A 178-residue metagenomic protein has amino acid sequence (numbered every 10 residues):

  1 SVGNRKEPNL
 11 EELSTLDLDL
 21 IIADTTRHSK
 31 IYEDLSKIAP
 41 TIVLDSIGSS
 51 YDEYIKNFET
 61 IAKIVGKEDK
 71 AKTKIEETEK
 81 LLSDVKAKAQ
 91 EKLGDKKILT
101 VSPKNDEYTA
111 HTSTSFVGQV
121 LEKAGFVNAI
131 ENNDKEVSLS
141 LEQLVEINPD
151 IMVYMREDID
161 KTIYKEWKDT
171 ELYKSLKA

Functional and structural regions predicted by a protein language model:
S1-L20: A short, structured surface patch at a secondary-structure boundary
N4-R5, A23, L44, E131 (+1 more regions): Short beta-strand and adjacent tight-turn residues that come in two discontinuous sequence segments and form the edges
E7, L20, R27-S29, I47-S50 (+3 more regions): Solvent-exposed loop/turn segments at secondary-structure junctions within structured extracellular/periplasmic domains
P8-N9, K30-I31, L139-Q143: Short acidic active-site motifs
D17-I22, P40, L144, N148-Y154: Proline-aspartate-enriched helix->loop->beta-strand connector
I31-K104: Extracytoplasmic substrate-binding proteins
E53, I151-A178: Structured C-terminal subdomain patch of bacterial secreted/periplasmic proteins
T109-E136: Alpha-helical, coiled-coil/dimerization segments enriched in small aliphatic residues
